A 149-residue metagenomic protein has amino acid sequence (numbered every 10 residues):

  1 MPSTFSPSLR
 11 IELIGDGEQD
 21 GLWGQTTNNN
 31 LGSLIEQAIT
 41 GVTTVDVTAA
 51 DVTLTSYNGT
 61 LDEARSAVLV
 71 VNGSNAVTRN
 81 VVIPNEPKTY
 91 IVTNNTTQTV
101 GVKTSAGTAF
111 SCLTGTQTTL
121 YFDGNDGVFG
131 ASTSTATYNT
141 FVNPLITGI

Functional and structural regions predicted by a protein language model:
P2-L9, L13-V100, N139-I149: Exposed extracellular interaction/assembly regions and N-terminal maturation sites
E86, T114-Q117: Tight coil/turn sites that cap or link beta-strands
T96-Q98, Q117-L120: Short, surface-exposed, polar/charged, turn-prone segments marking secondary-structure boundaries
S105-C112: Short, aromatic/His-centered strand-loop micro-motif at the edge of beta-sheets
T119-S134: Low-complexity acidic/polar repeat-biased segments
